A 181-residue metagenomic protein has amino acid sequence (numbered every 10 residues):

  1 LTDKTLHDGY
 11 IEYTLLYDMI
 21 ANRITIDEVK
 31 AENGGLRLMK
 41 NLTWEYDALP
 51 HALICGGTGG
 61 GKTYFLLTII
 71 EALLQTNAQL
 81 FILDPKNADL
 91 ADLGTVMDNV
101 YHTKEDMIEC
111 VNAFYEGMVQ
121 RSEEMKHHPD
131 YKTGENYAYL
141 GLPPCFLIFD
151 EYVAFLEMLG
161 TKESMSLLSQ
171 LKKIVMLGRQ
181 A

Functional and structural regions predicted by a protein language model:
L1-Y13: Long, basic/Gly/Ser/Thr-rich N-terminal segments that mediate initial subcellular attachment or targeting
D3-T5, T43-Y46, Y137-Y139: Replace "in large, NTP-powered and nucleic-acid-processing enzymes" with "in large, NTP-powered factors and other
E12, R37, G134-Y137: Polar low-complexity intrinsically disordered regions enriched in Ser/Thr and small residues
T14, D18-K126, P143-F146, Y152-A181: P-loop NTPase catalytic phosphate-binding loop
K126-A138: Short, glycine/acidic-rich hinge or "gate" loops at secondary-structure transitions that mediate conformational
